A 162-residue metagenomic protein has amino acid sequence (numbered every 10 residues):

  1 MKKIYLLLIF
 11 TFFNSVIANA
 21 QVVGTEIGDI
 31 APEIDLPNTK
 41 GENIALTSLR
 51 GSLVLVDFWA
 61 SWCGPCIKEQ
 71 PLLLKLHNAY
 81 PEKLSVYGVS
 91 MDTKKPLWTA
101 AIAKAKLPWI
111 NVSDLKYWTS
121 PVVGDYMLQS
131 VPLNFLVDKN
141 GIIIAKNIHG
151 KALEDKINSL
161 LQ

Functional and structural regions predicted by a protein language model:
M1-G24, Q162: Bacterial Sec-dependent N-terminal signal peptides
A18-T47, W109: N-terminal "domain-start" segment that seeds a small globular fold
A31-P32, V54, V131-P132: Short loop/turn microsegments at loop-to-beta-strand junctions
L46-G64: Short active-site neighborhood of thiol/selenol oxidoreductases, capturing the structured segment around
L53, K68-V89, A103, D155 (+1 more regions): Conserved helix-turn-beta segment immediately C-terminal to the redox Cys motif in thioredoxin-like folds
W59-W62, C66, W98, W109 (+1 more regions): Signature tryptophan residues that serve as conserved aromatic anchors
K83-P96, L107-Y117: Thiol-based oxidoreductase modules, predominantly thioredoxin-like and allied folds used for disulfide exchange
A105-L107, D114-L160: Thiol/disulfide oxidoreductase modules built on the thioredoxin-like
